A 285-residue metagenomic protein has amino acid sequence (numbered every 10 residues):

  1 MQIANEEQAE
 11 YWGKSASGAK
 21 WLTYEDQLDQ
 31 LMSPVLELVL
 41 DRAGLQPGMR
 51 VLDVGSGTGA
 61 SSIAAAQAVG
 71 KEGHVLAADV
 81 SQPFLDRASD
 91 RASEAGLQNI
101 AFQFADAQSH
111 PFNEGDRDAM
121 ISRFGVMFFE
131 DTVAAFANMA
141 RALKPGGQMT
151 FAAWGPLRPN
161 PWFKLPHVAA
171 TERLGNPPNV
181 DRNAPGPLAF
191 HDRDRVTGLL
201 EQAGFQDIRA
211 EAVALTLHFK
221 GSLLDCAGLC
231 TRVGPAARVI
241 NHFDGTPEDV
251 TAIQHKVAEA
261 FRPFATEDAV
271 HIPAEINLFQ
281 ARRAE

Functional and structural regions predicted by a protein language model:
M1-M49, A60, A64, R87: Conserved class I S-adenosyl-L-methionine
Q2-Q27, R209-D268: C-terminal helical/coil "lid" or tail adjacent to the Rossmann-like core of SAM-dependent
R50-H110, A134: Class I SAM-dependent methyltransferase SAM/SAH-binding core
G70, F129-E130, L143-P145: Helix-to-beta-strand junctions that scaffold the AdoMet/dcAdoMet cofactor pocket in Class I SAM-dependent enzymes
Q108-A119: A short acidic, Gly/Pro-enriched loop at the edge of an enzyme's catalytic core that lines a small-molecule cofactor
F129-N138: A short, conserved alpha-helix within the catalytic core of class I
V133, K144, Q148-G221, T246: Conserved catalytic/acceptor-binding region of the Class I
Q206, A227-G228, E275-E285: Core SAM-dependent methyltransferase catalytic element
